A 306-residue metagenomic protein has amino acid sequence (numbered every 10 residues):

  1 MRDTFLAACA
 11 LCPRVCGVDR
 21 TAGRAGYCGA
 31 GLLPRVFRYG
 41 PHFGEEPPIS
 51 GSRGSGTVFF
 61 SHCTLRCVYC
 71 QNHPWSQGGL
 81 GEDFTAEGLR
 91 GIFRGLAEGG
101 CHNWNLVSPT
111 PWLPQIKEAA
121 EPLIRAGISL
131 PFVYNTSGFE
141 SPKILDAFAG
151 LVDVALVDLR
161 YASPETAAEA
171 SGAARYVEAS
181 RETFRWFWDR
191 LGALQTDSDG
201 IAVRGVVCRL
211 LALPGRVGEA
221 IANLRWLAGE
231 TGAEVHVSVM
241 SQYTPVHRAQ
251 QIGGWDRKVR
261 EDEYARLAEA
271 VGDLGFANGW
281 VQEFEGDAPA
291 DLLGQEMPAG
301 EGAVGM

Functional and structural regions predicted by a protein language model:
M1-A25, W188, G192-M306: Auxiliary Fe-S-binding modules of radical SAM enzymes
M1-T64, V68, N72-Q77, Q295-A299: N-terminal [4Fe-4S]-dependent radical SAM core
V18, S76, T110, Y161 (+1 more regions): Flexible, active-site-proximal loop/turn residues at the rims of small-molecule/cofactor binding pockets and catalytic
G56, L65, A86-G95: Short, charged beta->alpha transition segments
W75-D83, N103-S108: Glycine-rich phosphate-binding "P-loop"
E82, A86, A173, V177 (+2 more regions): Flexible, glycine- and charge-enriched loops at secondary-structure boundaries
T85, P111-W112, G286-D287: Positions that flank functional sites
G91-G253: Conserved AdoMet/S-adenosylmethionine-binding subsite of the radical SAM
